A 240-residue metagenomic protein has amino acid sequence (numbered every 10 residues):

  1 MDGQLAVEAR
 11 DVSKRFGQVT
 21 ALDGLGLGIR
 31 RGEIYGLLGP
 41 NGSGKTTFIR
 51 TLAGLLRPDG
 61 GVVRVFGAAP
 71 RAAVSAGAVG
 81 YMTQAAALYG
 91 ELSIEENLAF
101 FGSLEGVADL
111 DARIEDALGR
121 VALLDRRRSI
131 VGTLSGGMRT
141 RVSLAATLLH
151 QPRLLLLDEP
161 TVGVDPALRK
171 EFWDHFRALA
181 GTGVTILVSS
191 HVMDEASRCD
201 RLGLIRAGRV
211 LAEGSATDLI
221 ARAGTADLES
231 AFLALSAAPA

Functional and structural regions predicted by a protein language model:
A53: Helix-to-loop junction immediately C-terminal to a conserved catalytic motif
G61-G77: Conserved ABC transporter NBD signature motif
A99, S103-R126: Conserved ABC ATPase "signature" region
L155-E159: Catalytic Walker B motif of ABC-type/P-loop ATPase nucleotide-binding domains
E213-G214: ABC ATPase "signature
